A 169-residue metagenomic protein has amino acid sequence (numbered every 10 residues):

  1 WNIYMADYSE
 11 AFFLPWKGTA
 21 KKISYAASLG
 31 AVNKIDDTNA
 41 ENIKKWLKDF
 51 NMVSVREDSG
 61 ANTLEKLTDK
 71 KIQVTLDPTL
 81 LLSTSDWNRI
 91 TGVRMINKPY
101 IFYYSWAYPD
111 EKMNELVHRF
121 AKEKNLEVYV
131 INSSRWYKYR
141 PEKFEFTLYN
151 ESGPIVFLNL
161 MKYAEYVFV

Functional and structural regions predicted by a protein language model:
W1-K45, N114: Aromatic- and Gly/Pro-rich donor/ligand-binding loops that form nucleotide- or phosphate-bearing donor binding pockets
T19-A20, F50, F144-E145, Y163-A164: Short, well-ordered alpha-helix to beta-strand connector turns
S24-A31, T63-L64, S105, K112-G153: Catalytic donor nucleotide-activated moiety binding site of glycosyltransferases and closely related
A26-A107: A nucleotide-sugar donor-handling region in carbohydrate enzymes
I43, V117, F157: Acidic, amphipathic alpha-helical patches
L76-L82, S133, E151-V156: Short, acidic/turn-prone active-site loops that include or flank metal/cofactor- and phosphate-binding residues
L158-V169: A donor-sugar binding/catalytic signature common to diverse glycosyltransferases and related nucleotide-sugar
